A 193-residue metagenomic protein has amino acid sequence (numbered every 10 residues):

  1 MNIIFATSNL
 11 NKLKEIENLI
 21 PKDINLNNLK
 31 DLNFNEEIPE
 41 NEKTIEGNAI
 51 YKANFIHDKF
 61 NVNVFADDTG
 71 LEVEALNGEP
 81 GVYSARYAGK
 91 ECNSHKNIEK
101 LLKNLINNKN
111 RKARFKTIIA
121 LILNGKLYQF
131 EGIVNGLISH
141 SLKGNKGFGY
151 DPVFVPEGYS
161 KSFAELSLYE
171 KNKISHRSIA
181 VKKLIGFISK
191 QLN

Functional and structural regions predicted by a protein language model:
N2-A6, L10-N193: Anionic-ligand binding patches
